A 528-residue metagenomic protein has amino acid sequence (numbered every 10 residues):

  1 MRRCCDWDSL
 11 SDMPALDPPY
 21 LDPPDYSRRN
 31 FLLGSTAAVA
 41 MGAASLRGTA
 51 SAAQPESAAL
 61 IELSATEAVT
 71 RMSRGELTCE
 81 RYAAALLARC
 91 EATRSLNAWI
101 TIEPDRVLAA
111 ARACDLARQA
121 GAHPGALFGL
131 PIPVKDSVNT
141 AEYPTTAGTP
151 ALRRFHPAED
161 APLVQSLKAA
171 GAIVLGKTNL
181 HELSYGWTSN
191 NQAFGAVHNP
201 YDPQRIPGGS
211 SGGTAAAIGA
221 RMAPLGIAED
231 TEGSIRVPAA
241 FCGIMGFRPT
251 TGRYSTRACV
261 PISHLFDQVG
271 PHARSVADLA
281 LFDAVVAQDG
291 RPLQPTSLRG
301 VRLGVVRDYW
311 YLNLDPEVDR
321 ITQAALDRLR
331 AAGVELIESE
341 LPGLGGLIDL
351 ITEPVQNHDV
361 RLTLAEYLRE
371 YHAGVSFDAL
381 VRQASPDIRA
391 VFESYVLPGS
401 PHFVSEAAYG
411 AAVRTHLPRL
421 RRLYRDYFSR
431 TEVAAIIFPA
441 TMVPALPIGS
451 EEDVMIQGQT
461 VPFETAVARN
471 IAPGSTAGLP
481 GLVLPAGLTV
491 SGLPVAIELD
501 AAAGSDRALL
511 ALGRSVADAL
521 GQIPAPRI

Functional and structural regions predicted by a protein language model:
M1-Y26, A37: N-terminal secretory signal peptides
P19-N30, V39-P55: N-terminal twin-arginine translocation
P55-E232, A324-D327, A332, F428-R430: Gly/Ser-rich catalytic/binding loops embedded in alpha/beta enzyme cores
G75, G129, A169, I173 (+3 more regions): Glycine-rich, small-residue loops and helix-cap segments that act as flexible hinges at active-site edges
C79, A83-A84, R112, P316-L341 (+2 more regions): Acyltransferase
L127-A147, G300-R302, H358-R422, P439 (+2 more regions): Short helix-loop capping/hinge segments that flank enzyme active sites or metal/cofactor-binding pockets
P144, F266-Q268, A287-R361, E366-R369: Gly/Ser-rich, acidic/histidine-flanked active-site/gating loops
E159-V286, S475-T476, P480-T489, L493-A496: Short glycine/serine-rich loop segments
